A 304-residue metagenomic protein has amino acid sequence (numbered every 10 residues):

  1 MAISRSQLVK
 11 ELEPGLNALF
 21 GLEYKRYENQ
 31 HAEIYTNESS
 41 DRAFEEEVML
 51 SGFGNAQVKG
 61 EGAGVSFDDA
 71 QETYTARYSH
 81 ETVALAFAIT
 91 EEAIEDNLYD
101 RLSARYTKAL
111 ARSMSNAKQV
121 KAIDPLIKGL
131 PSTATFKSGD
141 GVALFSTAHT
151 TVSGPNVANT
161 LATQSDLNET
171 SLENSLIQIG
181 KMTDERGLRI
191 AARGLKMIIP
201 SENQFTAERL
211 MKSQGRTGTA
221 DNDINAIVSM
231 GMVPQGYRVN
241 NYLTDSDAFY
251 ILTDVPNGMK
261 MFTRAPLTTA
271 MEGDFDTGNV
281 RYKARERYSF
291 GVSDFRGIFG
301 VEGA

Functional and structural regions predicted by a protein language model:
M1-Y27: N-terminal alpha-helical "arm" segments
A2-K10, V142-D184, A191-K196, S201-A304: Sequence/fold signature of self-assembling virion shell proteins
K25-V83: Assembly/oligomerization interface modules of large self-assembling protein complexes
Q71, T82, A93, N97-L98 (+5 more regions): Solvent-exposed, flexible loop/coil residues
T75, E185-G187: A generic local secondary-structure boundary/capping motif
T75-S132, M197, Y282-A284: Long, contiguous amphipathic alpha-helices that act as assembly "spine/axial" helices in icosahedral shell and virion
S79, R189-A191: Solvent-exposed alpha-helices and their adjacent loops that cap or buttress functional pockets in soluble metabolic
K118-N156, T160: Glycine-rich, mobile lid/loop segments that gate access to catalytic sites or pores
